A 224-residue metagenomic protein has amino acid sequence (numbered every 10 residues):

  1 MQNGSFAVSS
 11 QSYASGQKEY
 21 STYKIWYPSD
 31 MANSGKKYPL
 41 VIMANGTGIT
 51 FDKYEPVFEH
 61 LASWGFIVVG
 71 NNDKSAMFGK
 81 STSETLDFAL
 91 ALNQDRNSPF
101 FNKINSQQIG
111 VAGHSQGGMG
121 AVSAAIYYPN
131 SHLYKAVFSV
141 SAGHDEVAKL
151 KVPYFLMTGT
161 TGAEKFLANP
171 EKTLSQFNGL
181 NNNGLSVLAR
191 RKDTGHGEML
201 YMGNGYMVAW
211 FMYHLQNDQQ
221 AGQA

Functional and structural regions predicted by a protein language model:
M1-K37: Short conserved active-site loop signatures built around small residues
G35-G46: Short beta-strand element of the alpha/beta-hydrolase
P39-V41, F66, Q108, K135: Alpha/beta-hydrolase fold active-site loops
D52-N71: Short amphipathic alpha-helix adjacent to the substrate-entry channel of hydrolases
D73, V137-D145, G159-A163: Active-site nucleophile loop of the alpha/beta-hydrolase fold
D87-K151: Primarily recognizes the serine-hydrolase "nucleophile elbow" in alpha/beta-hydrolase and SGNH/GDSL folds
L150-Q219: Active-site-adjacent alpha-helix of alpha/beta-hydrolase-fold enzymes
